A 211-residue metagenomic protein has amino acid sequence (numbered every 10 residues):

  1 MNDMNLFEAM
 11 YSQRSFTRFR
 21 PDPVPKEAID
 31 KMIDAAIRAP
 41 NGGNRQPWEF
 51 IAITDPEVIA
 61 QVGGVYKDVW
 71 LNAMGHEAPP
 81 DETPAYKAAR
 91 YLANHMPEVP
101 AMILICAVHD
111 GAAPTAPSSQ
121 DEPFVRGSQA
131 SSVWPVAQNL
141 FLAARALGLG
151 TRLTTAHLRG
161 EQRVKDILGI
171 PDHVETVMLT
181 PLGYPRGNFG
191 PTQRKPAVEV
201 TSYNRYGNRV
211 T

Functional and structural regions predicted by a protein language model:
M1-D34: Short acidic N-proximal helix/loop "leader" segments that mark the beginning of a domain or an inter-domain linker
A9, S15-F16, T176-T211: C-terminal helix-cap and adjacent tail motif
R18-F19, E49, G150-T154: Short catalytic-loop micro-motif centered on adjacent basic/acidic residues
A36, I103, H109, S118-D166: Small-aliphatic-rich amphipathic alpha-helix that forms the alpha element of a beta-alpha
I37-N44: Glycine-rich phosphate/pyrophosphate-binding beta-alpha loops
P47-W48, V99-M102, V177: Short, surface-exposed beta-edge/turn micro-motifs
A52-S132: Glycine/small-residue-rich phosphate/adenosyl-binding loop
Y91-N94, D166-I170: A generic local secondary-structure boundary/capping motif
